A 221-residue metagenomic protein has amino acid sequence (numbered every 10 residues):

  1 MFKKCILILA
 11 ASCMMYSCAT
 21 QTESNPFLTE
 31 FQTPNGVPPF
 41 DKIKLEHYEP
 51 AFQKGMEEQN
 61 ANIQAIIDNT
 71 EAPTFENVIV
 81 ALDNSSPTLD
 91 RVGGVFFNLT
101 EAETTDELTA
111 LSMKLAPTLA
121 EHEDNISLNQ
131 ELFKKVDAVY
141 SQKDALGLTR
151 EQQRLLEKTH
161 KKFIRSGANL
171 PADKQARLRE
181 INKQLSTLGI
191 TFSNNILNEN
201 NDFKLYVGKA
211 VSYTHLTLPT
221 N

Functional and structural regions predicted by a protein language model:
C5-S12: Sec-dependent N-terminal signal peptides
Y16-S17: C-terminal motif of bacterial Sec signal peptides marking the signal peptidase cleavage site
T22-K209, Y213: N-terminal helix-rich structural modules
K54, T220-N221: A very general structural signal that marks isolated residues within well-ordered alpha-helical segments
T214-T220: Conserved small/polar residues in nucleotide/adenosyl-binding loops
